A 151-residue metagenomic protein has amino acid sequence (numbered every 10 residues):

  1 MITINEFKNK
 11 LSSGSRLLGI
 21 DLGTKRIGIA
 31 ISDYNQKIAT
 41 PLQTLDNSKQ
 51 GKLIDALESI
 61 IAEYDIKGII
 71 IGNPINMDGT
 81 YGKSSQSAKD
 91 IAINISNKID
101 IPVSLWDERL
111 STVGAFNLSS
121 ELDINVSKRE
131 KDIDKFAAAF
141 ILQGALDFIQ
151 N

Functional and structural regions predicted by a protein language model:
M1-L18, K25-N151: Phosphate- and other anionic-substrate recognition elements at nucleic-acid/protein interfaces
